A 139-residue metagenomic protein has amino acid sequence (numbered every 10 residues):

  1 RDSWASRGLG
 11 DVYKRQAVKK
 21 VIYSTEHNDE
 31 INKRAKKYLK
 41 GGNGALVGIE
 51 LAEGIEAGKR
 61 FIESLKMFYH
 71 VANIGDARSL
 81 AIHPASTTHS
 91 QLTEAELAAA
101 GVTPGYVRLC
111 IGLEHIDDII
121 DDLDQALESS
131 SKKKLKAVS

Functional and structural regions predicted by a protein language model:
R1-Y13: Single conserved hydrophobic/aromatic residue that forms the stacking wall/gate of nucleotide- or nucleobase-binding
R7, D29-A35, T93-A95: Glycine-rich, charged/polar anion/phosphate-binding loops that engage phosphate groups from diverse ligands
R7, F68-V71, S130-K132: Glycine/threonine-rich helix-loop capping motifs at alpha-helix boundaries
G10-I22: Short acidic amphipathic segments
K20-T87: Conserved PLP-binding catalytic core of the aspartate aminotransferase-like
E63, S79-S139: PLP-dependent enzyme catalytic core of the Aspartate aminotransferase-like
